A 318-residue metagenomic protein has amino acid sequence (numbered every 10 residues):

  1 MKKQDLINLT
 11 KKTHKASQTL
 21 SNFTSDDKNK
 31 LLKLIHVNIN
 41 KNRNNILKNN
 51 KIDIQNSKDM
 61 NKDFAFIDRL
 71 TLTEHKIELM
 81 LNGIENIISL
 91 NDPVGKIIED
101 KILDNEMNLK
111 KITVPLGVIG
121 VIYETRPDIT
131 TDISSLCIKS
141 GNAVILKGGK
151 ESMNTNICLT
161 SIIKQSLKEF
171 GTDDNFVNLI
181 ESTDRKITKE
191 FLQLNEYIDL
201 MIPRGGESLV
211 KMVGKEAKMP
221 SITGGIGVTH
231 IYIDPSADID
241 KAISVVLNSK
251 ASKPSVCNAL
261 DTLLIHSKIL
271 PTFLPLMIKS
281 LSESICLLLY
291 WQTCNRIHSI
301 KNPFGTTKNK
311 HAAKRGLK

Functional and structural regions predicted by a protein language model:
M1-N108: N-terminal Rossmann-like NAD(P)+-binding subdomain of aldehyde/semialdehyde dehydrogenases
D5, L9, A16, D27 (+18 more regions): General structural feature for long, well-ordered alpha-helical segments within catalytic domains of soluble enzymes
K12, T125, D132-A143, I162-E169 (+1 more regions): ALDH superfamily catalytic-core signature
A16-F23, N38-N42, N49, D53-M60 (+8 more regions): Change "in soluble alpha/beta enzymes" to "in soluble alpha/beta proteins
N50, I54, E181-T183, Q292: A general secondary-structure junction signal
A65, R69, V144-G148, T262: Short amphipathic alpha-helical segments at helix-loop
S89, I98-D240: Rossmann-like NAD(P) dinucleotide-binding subdomain of oxidoreductase/dehydrogenase enzymes
L317-K318: Internal helical hairpin/lid segments
